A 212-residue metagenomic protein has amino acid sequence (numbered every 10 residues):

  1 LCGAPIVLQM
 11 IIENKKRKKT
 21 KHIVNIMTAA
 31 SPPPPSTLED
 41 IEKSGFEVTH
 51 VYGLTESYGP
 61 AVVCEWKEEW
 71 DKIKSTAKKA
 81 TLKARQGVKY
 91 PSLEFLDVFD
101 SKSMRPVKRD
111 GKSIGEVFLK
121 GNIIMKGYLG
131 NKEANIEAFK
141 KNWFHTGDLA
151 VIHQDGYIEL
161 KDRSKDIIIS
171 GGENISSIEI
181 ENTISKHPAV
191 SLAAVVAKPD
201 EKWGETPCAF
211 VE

Functional and structural regions predicted by a protein language model:
L1-C2: Paired acidic/hydrophobic, glycine-rich loop segments that form the ligand-binding mouth/hinge of periplasmic-binding
P5-I6, Y52, A197: Short secondary-structure boundary segments
P5-N14, I175-T183: ATP-dependent adenylate-forming carboxylate-activation enzymes
N14, K141, H187-P188: Acidic-histidine catalytic/liganding microenvironments
H22, S92, A189-L192: Glycine-centered tight turns that cap/initiate beta-strands
V24-I26, P33-V51, T55-Y157, S164-I167 (+1 more regions): Conserved AMP-binding/adenylate-forming
G121, K126-G127, L149-E212: AMP-binding/adenylate-forming catalytic core of the ANL superfamily
